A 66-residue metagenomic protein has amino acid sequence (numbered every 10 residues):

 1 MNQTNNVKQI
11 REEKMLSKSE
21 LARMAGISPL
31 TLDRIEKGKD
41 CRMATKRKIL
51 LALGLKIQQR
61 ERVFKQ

Functional and structural regions predicted by a protein language model:
M1-E13: A short, Lys/Arg-rich alpha-helix, primarily the initiator
N6, S17, R42-T45: Residues that mark the N-terminal boundary/hinge immediately upstream of a DNA-recognition element
E12, R23, L51: Alpha-helical residues within the helix-turn-helix
M15-D33: Short alpha-helical DNA-recognition segment
S28, K39, L53: The DNA-recognition helices of helix-turn-helix-type DNA-binding domains
A44-E61: DNA major-groove recognition helix of helix-turn-helix/homeodomain DNA-binding modules
